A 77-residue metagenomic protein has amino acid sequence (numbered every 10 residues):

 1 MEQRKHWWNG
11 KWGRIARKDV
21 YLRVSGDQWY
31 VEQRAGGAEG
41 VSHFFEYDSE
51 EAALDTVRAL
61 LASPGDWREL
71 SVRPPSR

Functional and structural regions predicted by a protein language model:
M1-Y30, R77: Short N-terminal "domain-start" leader segments that mark the transition from disordered tails or signal peptides into
E2, K18-V20, A35-G37, T56-R58: Alpha-helical interaction segments
R17, Y30, F44-D48, P64-W67: Intrinsically disordered, low-complexity regulatory regions of eukaryotic regulatory proteins
R23-S25, R34, D48, R73: A structural detector for beta-sheet-dominated domains
A35-A52: A short, exposed loop/beta-hairpin motif centered on an aromatic-Gly-Thr core
E50-L60: Short, surface-exposed linear segments at secondary-structure transitions and domain or protein termini
A59-S71: Short arginine-rich
S71-R77: Short, highly charged C-terminal tails/helix-capping segments
